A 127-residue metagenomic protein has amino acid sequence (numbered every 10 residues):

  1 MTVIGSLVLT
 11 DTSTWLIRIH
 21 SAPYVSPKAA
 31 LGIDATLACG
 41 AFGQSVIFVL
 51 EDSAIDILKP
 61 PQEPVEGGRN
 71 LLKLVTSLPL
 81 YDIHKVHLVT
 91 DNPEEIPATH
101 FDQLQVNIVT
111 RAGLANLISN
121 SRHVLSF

Functional and structural regions predicted by a protein language model:
T14-L31, L58-G67: Short, glycine-rich nucleotide/cofactor-binding loops
A29-F48: Histidine-anchored nucleotide/phosphate-binding helix
E51-D56, T90-E94: Short beta-alpha junction loops
P64-E94: A glycine-rich helix N-cap at a beta->alpha junction
V86, V124-L125: Short, well-ordered beta-strand core segments
V89, Q105-G113: Short acidic-hydrophobic, aromatic-tinged amphipathic segments that line or gate anion-handling sites
S121: An anion/phosphate-binding loop that grips the pyrophosphate of nucleotide cofactors and donors
